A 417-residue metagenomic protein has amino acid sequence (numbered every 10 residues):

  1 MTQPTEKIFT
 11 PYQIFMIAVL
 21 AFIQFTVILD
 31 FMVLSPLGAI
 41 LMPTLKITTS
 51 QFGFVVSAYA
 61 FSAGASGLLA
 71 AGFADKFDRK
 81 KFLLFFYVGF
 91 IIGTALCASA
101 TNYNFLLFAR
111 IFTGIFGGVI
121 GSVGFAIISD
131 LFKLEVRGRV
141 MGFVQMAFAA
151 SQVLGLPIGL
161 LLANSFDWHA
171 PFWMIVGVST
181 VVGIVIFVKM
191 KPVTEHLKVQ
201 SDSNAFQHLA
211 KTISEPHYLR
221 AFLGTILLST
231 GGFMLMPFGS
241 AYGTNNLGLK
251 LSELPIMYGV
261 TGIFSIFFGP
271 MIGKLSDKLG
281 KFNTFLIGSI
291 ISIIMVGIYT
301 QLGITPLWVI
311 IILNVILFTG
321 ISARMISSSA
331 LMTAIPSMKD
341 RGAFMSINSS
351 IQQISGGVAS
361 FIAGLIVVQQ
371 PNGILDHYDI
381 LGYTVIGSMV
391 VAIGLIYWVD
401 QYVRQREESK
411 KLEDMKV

Functional and structural regions predicted by a protein language model:
T2-T10, P192-L223: Juxtamembrane intracellular "pre-TM" segments in multi-pass secondary transporters
M32, A60-L68, Q152-V153, G262-P270 (+1 more regions): Residue-level signature of mid-helix packing/kink "hotspots" within the transmembrane helices of 12-pass Major
S35, Y218-G259: Extracytoplasmic gate region of multi-pass secondary transporters
A65-N104: Conserved MFS/SLC helix-loop-helix module at the cytosolic interface between two early adjacent transmembrane helices
A109-A150: Cytoplasmic helix-loop-helix junction between adjacent transmembrane helices in 12-TM secondary transporters
F143-V188: Helix-loop-helix hairpin linking two adjacent transmembrane segments in secondary transporters
N164-V176, V367-G387: A membrane-interface helix-boundary motif in multi-pass transporters
F282-S328: C-terminal transmembrane helical hairpin of 12-TM major facilitator-type secondary transporters
